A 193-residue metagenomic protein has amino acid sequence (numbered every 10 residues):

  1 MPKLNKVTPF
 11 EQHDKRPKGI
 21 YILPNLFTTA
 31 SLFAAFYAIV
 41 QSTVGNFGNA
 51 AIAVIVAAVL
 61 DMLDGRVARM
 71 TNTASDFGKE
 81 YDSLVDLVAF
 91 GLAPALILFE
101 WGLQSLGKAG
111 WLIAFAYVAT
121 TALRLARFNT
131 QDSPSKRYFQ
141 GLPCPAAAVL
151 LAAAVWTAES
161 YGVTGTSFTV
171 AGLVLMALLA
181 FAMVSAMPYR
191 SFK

Functional and structural regions predicted by a protein language model:
M1-M62, A186: Topogenic membrane-insertion module of multi-pass membrane proteins
M1-Q12, K136-K193: C-terminal membrane-associated helical module and adjoining short loops/tails
G19-T29, M70-F128: Multi-pass membrane catalytic core of lipid/isoprenoid biosynthesis enzymes
F33, V59, L63, V67 (+2 more regions): Active-site His/Glu-centered metal-binding helix of metallohydrolases
Y37-I52, V88, L92-L112, A154-A171: Helix-coil boundary and interhelical linker segments in multi-pass alpha-helical membrane proteins
V40-N46, M62-K79: N-terminal TM1-TM2 helical hairpin plus the immediately adjacent luminal interfacial "cap"
V54-D61, A116-R124, V155-W156, L175-A186: Alpha-helical transmembrane segments of multi-pass membrane proteins
D64-S75, A122-K136, G141, F181-F192: C-terminal ends of transmembrane helices
